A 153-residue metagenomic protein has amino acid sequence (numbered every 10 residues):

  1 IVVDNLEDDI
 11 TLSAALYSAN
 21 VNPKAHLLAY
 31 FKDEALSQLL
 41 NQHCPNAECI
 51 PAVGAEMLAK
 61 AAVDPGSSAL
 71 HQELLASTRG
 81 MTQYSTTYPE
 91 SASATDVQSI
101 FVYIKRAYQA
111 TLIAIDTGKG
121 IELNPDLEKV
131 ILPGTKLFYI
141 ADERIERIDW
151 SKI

Functional and structural regions predicted by a protein language model:
I1-I153: Cytosolic regulatory regions of ion transport systems
